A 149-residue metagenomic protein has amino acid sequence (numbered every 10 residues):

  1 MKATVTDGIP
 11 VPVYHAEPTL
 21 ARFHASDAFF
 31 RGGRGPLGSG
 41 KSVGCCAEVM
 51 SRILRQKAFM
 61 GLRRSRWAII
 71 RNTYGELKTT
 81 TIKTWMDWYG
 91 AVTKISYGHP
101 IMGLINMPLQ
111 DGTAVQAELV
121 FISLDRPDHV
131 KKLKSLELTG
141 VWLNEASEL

Functional and structural regions predicted by a protein language model:
M1-L149: Phosphate/NTP-binding elements of NTP-utilizing enzymes
